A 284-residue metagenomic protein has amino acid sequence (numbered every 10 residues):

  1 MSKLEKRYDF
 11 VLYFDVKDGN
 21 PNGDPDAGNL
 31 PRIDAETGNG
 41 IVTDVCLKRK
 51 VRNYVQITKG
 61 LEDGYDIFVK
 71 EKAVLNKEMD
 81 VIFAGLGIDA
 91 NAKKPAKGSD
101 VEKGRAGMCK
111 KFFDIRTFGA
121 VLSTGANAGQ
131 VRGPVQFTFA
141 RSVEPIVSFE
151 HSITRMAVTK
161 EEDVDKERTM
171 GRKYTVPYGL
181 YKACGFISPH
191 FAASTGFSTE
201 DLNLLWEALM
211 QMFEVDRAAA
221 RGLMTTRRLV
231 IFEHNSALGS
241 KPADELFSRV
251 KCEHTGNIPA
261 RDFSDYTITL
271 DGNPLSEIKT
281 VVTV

Functional and structural regions predicted by a protein language model:
M1-V284: RNA-binding basic/glycine-rich loop and surface signature characteristic of RAMP-family CRISPR effectors
